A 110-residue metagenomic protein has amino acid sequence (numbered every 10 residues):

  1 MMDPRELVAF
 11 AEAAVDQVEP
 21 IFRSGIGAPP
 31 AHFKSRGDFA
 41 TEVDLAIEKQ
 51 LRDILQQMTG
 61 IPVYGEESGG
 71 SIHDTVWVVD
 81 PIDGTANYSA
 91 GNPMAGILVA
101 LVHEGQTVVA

Functional and structural regions predicted by a protein language model:
M1-I82: N-terminal subdomain of lithium-sensitive/metallo-dependent phosphomonoesterases centered on the IMPase/IPPase/PAP
H73-A110: DPxDG-like acidic metal-binding loop motif
